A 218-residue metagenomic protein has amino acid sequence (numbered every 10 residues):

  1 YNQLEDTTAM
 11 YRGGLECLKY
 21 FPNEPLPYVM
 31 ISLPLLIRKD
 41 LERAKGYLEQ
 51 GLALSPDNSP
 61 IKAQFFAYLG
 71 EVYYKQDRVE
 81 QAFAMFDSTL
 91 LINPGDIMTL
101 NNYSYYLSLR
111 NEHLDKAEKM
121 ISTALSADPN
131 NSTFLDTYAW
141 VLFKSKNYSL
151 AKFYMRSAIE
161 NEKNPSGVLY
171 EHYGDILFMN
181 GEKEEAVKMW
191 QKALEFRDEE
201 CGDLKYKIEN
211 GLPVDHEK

Functional and structural regions predicted by a protein language model:
N2, L36, A67, Y74 (+3 more regions): Position-specific recognition of the canonical hydrophobic site in helix A of tetratricopeptide repeat
E5, K39, D77, N111-E112 (+2 more regions): Residue-level detector of the short coil/turn that links helix A to helix B within each tetratricopeptide repeat
Y20, L54-N58, I92, A127 (+2 more regions): Structural marker of alpha-solenoid helical repeat scaffolds
P27, I61, F65, T99 (+3 more regions): TPR alpha-solenoid repeat register
M30, Q64, Y68, N102 (+3 more regions): Canonical tetratricopeptide repeat
L33, E71, Y105-Y106, W140 (+1 more regions): Residue-level recognition of tetratricopeptide repeat
